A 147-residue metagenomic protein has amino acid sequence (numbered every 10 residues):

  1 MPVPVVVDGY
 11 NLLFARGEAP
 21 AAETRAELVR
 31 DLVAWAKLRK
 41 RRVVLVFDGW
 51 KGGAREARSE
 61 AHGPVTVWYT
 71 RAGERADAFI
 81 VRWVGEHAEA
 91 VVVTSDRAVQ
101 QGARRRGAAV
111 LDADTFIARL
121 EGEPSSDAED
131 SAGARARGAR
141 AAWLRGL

Functional and structural regions predicted by a protein language model:
P2-V7, N11-L147: Nuclease catalytic cores that cleave nucleic-acid phosphodiester bonds, predominantly acidic two-metal-ion
